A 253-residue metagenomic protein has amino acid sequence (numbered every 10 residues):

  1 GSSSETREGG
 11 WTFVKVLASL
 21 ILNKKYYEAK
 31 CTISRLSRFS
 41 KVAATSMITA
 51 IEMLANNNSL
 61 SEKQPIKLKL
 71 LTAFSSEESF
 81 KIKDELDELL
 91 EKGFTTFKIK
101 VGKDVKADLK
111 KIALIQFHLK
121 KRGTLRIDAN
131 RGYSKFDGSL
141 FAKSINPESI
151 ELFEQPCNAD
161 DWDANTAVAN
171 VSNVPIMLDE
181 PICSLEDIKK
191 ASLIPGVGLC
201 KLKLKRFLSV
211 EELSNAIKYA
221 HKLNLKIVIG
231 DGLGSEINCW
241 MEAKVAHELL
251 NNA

Functional and structural regions predicted by a protein language model:
G1-L125, N130-G132, F136-S139, K143: N-terminal capping/lid subdomain adjacent to the active-site entrance of alpha/beta enzymes
E5-E8, E28, E52, E62 (+9 more regions): Glutamate identity and glutamate-enriched acidic tracts
I99-A246: Catalytic core of soluble alpha/beta enzymes
L250-A253: Short helix/strand-capping turn motifs
